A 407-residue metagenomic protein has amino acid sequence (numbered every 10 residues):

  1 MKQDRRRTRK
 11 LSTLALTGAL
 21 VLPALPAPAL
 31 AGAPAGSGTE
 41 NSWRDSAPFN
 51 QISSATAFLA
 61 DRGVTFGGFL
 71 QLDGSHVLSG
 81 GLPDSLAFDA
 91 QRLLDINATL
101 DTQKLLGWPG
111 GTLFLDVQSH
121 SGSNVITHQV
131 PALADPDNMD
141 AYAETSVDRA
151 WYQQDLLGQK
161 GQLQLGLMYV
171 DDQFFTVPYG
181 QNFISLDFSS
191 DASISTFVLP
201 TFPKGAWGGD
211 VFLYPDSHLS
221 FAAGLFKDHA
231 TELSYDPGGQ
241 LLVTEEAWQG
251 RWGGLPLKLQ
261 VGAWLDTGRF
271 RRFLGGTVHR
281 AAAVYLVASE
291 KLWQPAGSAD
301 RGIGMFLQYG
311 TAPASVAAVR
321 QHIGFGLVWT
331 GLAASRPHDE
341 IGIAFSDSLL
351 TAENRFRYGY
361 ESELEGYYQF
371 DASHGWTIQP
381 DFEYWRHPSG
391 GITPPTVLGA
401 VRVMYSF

Functional and structural regions predicted by a protein language model:
K2-R6, L14-D73, V77, P83-S85 (+1 more regions): N-terminal periplasmic/intermembrane-space "pro-region" immediately following the signal or transit peptide
A29-T65, Y169-I184, I194, S335-G342 (+1 more regions): Outer-membrane beta-barrel biogenesis signature
A33, W43, F49-F66, D101-L113 (+6 more regions): Short loop/turn motifs that connect adjacent beta-strands in outer-membrane beta-barrel proteins
G67-D73, F114-Q118, Q164-M168, A222-F226 (+6 more regions): Transmembrane beta-strands of outer-membrane beta-barrel proteins
D84-A90, M139-Y142, L199-T201, S234-G239 (+4 more regions): Replace "Gram-negative outer membrane beta-barrel proteins" with "bacterial and organellar outer membrane beta-barrel
A90-D228, A317-E353: Outer membrane beta-barrel
E245-A247, G262-V278, A282, S289 (+2 more regions): Outer membrane beta-barrel transmembrane domains
P395-F407: Outer-membrane beta-barrel "beta-signal"
